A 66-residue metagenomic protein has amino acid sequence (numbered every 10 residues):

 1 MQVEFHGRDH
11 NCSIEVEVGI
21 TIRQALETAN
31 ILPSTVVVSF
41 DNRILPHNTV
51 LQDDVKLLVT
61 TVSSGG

Functional and structural regions predicted by a protein language model:
M1-G65: Ubiquitin-like/PB1-type beta-grasp interaction modules and other compact soluble beta-rich domains
